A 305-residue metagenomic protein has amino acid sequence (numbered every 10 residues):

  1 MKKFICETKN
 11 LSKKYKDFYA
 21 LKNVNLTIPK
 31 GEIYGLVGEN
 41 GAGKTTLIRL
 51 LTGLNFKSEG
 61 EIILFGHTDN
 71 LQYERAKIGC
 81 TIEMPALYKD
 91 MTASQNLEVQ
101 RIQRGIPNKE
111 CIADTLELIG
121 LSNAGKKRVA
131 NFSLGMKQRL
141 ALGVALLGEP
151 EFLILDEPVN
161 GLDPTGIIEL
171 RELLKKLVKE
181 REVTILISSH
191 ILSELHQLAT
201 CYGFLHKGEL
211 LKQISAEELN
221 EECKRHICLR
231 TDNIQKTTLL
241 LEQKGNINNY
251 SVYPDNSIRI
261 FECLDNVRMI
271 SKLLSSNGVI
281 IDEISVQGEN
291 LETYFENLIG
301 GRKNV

Functional and structural regions predicted by a protein language model:
M1-S12, G301-V305: ABC-family P-loop ATPase nucleotide-binding domain
K3-C6, K13-I187, L192-H206, L210-K212: ABC transporter nucleotide-binding domains
G53, L219-E222, Y250-V252: Short, flexible turn/loop "capping" segments at secondary-structure junctions
Y73, N220-E221, L241: Short loop/helix-cap segments at secondary-structure boundaries that form the rim of catalytic
Q103, L298-R302: Phosphate/oxyanion-binding loops and surfaces in catalytic or ligand/nucleic-acid-binding neighborhoods
E209-D232: Conserved beta-strand-loop-alpha-helix hinge in the C-terminal portion of ABC ATPase nucleotide-binding domains
R225-L298: Short, charged/small-residue-rich alpha-helical element at the C-terminal edge of ABC transporter nucleotide-binding
